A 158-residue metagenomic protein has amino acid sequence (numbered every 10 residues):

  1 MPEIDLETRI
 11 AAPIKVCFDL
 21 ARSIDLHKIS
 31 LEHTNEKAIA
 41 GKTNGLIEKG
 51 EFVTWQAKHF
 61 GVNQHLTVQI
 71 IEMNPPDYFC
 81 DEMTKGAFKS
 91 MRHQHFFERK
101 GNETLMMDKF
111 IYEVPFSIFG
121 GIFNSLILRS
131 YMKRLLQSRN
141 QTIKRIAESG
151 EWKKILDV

Functional and structural regions predicted by a protein language model:
M1-N44, E48: Hydrophobic ligand-binding cavity/cleft-lining segments
E3-D5, N63-T67, S90-H93: Short, surface-exposed coil-to-beta transition loops
D5-A11, Q56, Q69, F96-E98 (+1 more regions): Generic structural detector for well-ordered beta-strands
I10-A12, H59-G61, E72, A87 (+1 more regions): Beta-strand elements of well-folded, non-transmembrane domains
P13-K15, E72-P76, F96-L105: A short, structured loop/turn motif at beta-sheet edges
A38-K85, S138-I146: Glycine-rich portal/gate segments that line the openings of hydrophobic small-molecule binding cavities
M83-K133: Beta-strand/loop substructures that line and gate deep hydrophobic ligand-binding cavities in soluble
V114-F116, G120-V158: A conserved amphipathic terminal alpha-helix motif
